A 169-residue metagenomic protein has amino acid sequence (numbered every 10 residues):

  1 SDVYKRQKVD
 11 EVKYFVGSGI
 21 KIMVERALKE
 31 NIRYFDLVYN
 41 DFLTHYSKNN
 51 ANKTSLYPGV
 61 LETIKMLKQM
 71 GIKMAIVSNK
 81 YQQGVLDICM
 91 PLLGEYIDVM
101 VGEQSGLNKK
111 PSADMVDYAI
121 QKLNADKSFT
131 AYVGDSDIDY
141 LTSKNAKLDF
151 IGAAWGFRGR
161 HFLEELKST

Functional and structural regions predicted by a protein language model:
V3-Y4: Short, small-residue-biased leader/transition segments that mark boundaries at the very start of proteins
Q7, E11, R33-V38, S55-G59 (+2 more regions): Alpha-helix N-cap and coil->helix boundary residues
E11, V16, L123, V133 (+1 more regions): Structured catalytic core of nucleotide-sugar glycosyltransferases
F15, G19, S55-G59, K80 (+3 more regions): Short beta->alpha linker loops
V16-K48, M66: A metal-dependent, Asp-based hydrolase signature
M23-E30, K53, L61, K65-A75 (+3 more regions): Substrate-recognition/cap helix-loop segment adjacent to the acidic, metal-dependent catalytic center of Asp-based
D36, Y96-V101, D149-A154: Short hydrophobic/aromatic-enriched beta-strand-loop microsegments
A131-T169: Acidic, Mg2+-coordinating phosphoryl-transfer loop and its flanking beta/alpha structural elements, shared across
